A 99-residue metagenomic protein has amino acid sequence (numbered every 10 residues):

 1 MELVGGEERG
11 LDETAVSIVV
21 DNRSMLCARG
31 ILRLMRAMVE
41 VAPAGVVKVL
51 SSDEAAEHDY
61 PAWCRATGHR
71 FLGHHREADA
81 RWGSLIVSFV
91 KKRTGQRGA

Functional and structural regions predicted by a protein language model:
M1-A15, G95: Short, compositionally biased "basic patch" segments
L11-L26: Acidic/glycine-enriched edge-of-secondary-structure segments
S17, A44-K48, L85: Intrinsic-disorder/low-complexity, polar/charged segments enriched in Ser/Thr/Lys/Arg/Asp/Glu/Gln
N22-R76: Amphipathic, hydrophobic secondary-structure cores in small proteins
W63, T67-A99: C-terminal structural segments of small proteins and small subunits
